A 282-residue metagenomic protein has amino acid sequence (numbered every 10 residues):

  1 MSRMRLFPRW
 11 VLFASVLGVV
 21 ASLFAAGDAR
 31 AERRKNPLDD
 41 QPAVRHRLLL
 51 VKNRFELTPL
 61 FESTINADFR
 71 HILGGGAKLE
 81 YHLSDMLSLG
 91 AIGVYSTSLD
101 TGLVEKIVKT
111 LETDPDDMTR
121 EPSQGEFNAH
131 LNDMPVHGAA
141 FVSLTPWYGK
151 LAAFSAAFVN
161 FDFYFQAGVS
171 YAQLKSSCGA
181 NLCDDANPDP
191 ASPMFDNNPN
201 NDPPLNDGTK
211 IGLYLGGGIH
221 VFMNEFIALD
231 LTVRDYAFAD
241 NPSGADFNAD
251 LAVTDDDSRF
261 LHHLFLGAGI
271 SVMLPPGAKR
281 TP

Functional and structural regions predicted by a protein language model:
R30-H82, W147, S271-A278, P282: Short glycine/proline- and aromatic-enriched beta-strand/turn motifs that initiate or cap beta-hairpins
V44-R45, S63-I65, G125-A129, A152 (+2 more regions): Extracellular loop and loop/strand-boundary signature of outer-membrane beta-barrel proteins
L49, A67-F69, H130-M134, A157 (+2 more regions): Replace "Gram-negative outer membrane beta-barrel proteins" with "bacterial and organellar outer membrane beta-barrel
N53, H71-G75, M134-G138, F161 (+2 more regions): Residues that define the transmembrane beta-barrel architecture of outer-membrane proteins
F55, M86-L89, K150, E225-L229 (+1 more regions): Repeated loop/turn-to-beta-strand initiation elements of outer-membrane beta-barrel proteins
P59-F61, A77-Y81, A91, A140-L144 (+4 more regions): Residues on the lipid-exposed face of transmembrane beta-strands in outer-membrane beta-barrel proteins
L87-D184: Gram-negative (and chloroplast) outer-membrane scaffold detector with strong preference for beta-barrel transmembrane
A140-S143, F260-P282: Outer-membrane beta-barrel "beta-signal"
